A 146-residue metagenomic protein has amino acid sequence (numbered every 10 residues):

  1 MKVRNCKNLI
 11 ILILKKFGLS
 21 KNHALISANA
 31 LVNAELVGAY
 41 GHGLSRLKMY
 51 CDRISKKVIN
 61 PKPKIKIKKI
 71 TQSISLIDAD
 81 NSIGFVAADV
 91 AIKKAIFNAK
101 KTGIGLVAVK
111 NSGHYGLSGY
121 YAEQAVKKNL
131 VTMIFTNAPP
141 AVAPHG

Functional and structural regions predicted by a protein language model:
M1-F17: Generic N-terminal amphipathic, Lys/Arg-enriched alpha-helix
K15-G18, L36-G41: N-terminal and secondary-structure boundary signal
K21-V32: Short, well-structured alpha-helical segments
A28, L106-G146: Glycine-rich anion/phosphate-binding loop at the beta-strand->alpha-helix junction
V32, F85-V86, A91-K110, A122: Alpha/propeptide regions of enzymes that mature by internal proteolysis
G43-I96: Active-site cofactor/substrate anionic-group-binding motifs, chiefly glycine- and Lys/Arg-rich phosphate-binding loops
T71-I74, K101-I104, K127-V131: Short coil/turn connectors at secondary-structure junctions
